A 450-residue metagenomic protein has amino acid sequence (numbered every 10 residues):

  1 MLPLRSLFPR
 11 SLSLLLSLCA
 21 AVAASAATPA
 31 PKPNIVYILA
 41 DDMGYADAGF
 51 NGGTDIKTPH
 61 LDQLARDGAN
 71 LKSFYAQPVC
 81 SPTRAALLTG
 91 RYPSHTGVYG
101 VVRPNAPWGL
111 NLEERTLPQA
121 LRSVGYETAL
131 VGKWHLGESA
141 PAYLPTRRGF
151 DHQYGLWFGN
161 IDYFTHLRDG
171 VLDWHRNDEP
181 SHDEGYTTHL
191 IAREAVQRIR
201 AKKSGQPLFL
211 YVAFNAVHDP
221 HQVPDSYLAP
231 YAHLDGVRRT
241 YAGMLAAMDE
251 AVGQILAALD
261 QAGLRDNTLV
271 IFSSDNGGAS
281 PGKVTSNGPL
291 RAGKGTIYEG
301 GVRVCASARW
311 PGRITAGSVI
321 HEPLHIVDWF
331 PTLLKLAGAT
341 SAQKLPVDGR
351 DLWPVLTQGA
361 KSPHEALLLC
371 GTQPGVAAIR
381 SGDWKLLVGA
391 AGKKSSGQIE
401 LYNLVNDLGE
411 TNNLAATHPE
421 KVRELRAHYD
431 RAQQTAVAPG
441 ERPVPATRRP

Functional and structural regions predicted by a protein language model:
M1-P9: N-terminal secretory signal peptides that target proteins for export/translocation
L2, A26-E400, L404-P450: Formylglycine-dependent sulfatase
R10-A23: Bacterial N-terminal signal peptides
